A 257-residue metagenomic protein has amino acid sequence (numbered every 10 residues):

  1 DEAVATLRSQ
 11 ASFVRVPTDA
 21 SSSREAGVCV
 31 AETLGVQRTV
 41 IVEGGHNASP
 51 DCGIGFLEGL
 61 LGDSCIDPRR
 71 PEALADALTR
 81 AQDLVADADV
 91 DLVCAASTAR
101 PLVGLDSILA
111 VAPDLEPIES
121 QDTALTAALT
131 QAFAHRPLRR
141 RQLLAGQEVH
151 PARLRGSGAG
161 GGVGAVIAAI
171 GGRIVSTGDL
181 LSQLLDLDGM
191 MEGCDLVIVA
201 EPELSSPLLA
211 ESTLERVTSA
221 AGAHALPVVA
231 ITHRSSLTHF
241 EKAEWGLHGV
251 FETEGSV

Functional and structural regions predicted by a protein language model:
D1-V257: N-terminal loops that bind phosphate or other acidic moieties and the adjacent beta-alpha structural core
